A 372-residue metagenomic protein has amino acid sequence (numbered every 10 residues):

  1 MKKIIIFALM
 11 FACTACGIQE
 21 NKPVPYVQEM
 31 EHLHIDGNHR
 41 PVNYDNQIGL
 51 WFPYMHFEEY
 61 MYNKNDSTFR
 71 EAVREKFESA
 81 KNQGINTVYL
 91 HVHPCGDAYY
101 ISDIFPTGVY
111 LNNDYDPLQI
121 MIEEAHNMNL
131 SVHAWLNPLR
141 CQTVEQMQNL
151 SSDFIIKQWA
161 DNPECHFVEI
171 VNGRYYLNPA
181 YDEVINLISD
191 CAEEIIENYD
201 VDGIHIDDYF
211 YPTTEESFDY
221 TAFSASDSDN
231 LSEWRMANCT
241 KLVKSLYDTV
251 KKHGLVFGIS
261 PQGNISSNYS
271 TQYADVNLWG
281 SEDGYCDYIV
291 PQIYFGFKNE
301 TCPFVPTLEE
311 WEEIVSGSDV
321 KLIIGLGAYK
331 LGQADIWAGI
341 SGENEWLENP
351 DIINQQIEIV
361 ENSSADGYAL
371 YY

Functional and structural regions predicted by a protein language model:
C13-A15: C-terminal motif of bacterial Sec signal peptides marking the signal peptidase cleavage site
L33-G37, E75, P117-L118, V243-K244 (+3 more regions): Alpha-helical scaffolding within the catalytic cores of extracellular/periplasmic polymer-degrading hydrolases
R40-R70, H133-A134, L139-E194, N198 (+1 more regions): Active-site-adjacent "subsite" loops/lids of carbohydrate-active enzymes
Y62-K81, V184-I195, S267-G284, F304 (+1 more regions): Short, acidic/polar
E71-D97, N198-G203, E282-Y288, V360-G367: Catalytic domains of carbohydrate-active enzymes, especially glycoside hydrolases
K76-F77, P94-N137, A225-H253, F304: Aromatic-lined substrate-binding rim segments of carbohydrate-active enzymes
Q119, M128, A160-E282, Y294-F295: Polysaccharide-binding and catalytic clefts of secreted carbohydrate-active enzymes
S281-P303, E310-Y372: Substrate-binding cleft of secreted/luminal carbohydrate-active enzymes
